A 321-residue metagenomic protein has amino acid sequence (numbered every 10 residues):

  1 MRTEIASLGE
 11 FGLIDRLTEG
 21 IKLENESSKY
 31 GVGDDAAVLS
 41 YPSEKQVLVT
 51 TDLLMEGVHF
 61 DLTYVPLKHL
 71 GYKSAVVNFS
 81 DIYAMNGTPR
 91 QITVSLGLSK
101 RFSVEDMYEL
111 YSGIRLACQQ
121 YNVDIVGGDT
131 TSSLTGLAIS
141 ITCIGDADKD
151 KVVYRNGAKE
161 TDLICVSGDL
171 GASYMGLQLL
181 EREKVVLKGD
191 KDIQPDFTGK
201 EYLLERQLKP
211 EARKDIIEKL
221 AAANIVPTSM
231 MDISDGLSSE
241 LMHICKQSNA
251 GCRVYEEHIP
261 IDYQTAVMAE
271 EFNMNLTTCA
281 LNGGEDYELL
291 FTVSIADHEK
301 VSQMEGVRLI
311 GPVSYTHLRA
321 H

Functional and structural regions predicted by a protein language model:
M1-P66, M85, V94, G113: Extreme N-terminal cap/leader segments of soluble proteins
R2-G12, R16-K22, S43-K45, L98-D124 (+4 more regions): Glycine-/charge-enriched secondary-structure boundary and capping motifs
V38, N78, N86, I125 (+3 more regions): Residue-level signal for inorganic ion chemistry
L54, R90-E183: Glycine-rich anion-binding loops of enzyme active sites
L67-Q91, S112-Q120, K219, S239-I244: Small-aliphatic-rich amphipathic alpha-helix that forms the alpha element of a beta-alpha
G176-I193, F197: Short, compositionally biased
P210-A212, I233-S234: Active-site rim beta-loop-alpha module in soluble metabolic enzymes
A212-K219: A short, well-structured juxtamembrane/interface segment
